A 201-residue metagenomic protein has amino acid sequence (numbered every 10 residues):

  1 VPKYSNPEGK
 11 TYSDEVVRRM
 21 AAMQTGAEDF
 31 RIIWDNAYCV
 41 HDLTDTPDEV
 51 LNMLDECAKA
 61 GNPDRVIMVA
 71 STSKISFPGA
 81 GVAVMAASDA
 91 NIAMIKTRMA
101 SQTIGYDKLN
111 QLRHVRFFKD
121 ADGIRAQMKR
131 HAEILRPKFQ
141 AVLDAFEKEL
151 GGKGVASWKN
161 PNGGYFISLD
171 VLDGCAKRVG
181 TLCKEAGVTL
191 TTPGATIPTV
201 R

Functional and structural regions predicted by a protein language model:
V1-P47: Active-site phosphate-binding strand-loop segment of PLP-dependent enzymes
P2, I33-N36, A70, V84-A86 (+3 more regions): Short beta-strand segments
G9-D14, D42-N52, G79-G81, L109 (+2 more regions): A short acidic (Asp/Glu
T25-F30, C57-N62, L150-G154: Short helix-capping segments at alpha-helix termini
D29-R31, R65-I67, T189: Proline-centered loop/turn at the N-terminus of a beta-strand
D55-R136, E149: Conserved core segment of the aminotransferase class I/II
I92, K96, G154, F166-R201: Conserved C-terminal alpha-helix-loop-beta "cap" of PLP-dependent enzymes that closes/shapes the active-site mouth
K129-L143, V155-D170, K184: Conserved glycine-rich beta-strand-loop-beta hairpin in the small C-terminal domain of fold type I
